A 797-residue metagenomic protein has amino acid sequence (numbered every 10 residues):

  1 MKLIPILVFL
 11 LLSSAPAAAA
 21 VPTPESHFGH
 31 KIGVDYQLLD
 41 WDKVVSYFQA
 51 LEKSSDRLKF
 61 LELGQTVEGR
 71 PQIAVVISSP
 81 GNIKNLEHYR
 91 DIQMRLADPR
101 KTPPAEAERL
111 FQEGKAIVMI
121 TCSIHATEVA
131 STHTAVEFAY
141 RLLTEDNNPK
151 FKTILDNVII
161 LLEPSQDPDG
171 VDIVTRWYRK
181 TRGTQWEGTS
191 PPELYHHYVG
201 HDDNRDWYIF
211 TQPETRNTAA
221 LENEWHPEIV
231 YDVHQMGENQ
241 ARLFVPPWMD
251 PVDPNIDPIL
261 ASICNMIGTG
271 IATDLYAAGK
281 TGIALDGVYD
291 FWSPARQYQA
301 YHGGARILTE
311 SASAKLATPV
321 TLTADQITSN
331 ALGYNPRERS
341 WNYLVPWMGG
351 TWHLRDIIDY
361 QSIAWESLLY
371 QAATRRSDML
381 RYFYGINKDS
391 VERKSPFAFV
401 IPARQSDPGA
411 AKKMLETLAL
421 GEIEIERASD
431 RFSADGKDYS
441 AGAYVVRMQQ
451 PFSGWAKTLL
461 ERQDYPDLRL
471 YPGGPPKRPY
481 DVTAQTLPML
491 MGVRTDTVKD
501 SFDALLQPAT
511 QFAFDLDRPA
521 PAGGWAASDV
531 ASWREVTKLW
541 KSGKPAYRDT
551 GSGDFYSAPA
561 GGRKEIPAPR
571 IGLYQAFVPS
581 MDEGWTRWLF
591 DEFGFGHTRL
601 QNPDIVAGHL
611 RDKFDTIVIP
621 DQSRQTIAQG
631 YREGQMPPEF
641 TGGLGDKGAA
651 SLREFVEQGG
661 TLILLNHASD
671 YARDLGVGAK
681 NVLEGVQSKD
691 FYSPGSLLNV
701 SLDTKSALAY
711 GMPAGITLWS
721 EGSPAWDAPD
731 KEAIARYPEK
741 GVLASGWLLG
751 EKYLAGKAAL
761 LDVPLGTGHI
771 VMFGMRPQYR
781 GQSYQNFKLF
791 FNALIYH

Functional and structural regions predicted by a protein language model:
P5-A15: Bacterial N-terminal signal peptides
A20-H133, E137-I159, V199, R205 (+8 more regions): Intrinsic-disorder/low-complexity accessory segments
A139-L142, T153, N157-R179: Carboxylate/His-rich catalytic cores and anion/metal-binding grooves
S165-D167, Y178, V233-A241, A668: Short, solvent-exposed turn/loop segments enriched in Gly/Ser/Thr/Pro and often Arg
V171-H196, G200, R216: Active-site-proximal cap/loop segments of hydrolase catalytic domains
D232-V233, I619: Conserved beta-strand positions
